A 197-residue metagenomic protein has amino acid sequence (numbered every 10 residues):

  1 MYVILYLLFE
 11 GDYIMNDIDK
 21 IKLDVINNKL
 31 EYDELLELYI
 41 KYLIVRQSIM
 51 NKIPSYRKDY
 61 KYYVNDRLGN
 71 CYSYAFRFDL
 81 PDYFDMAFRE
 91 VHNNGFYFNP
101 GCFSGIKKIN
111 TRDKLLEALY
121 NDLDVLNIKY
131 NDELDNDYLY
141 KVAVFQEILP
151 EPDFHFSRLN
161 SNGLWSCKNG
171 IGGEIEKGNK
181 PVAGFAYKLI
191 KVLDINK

Functional and structural regions predicted by a protein language model:
M1-I14: Short, Lys/Arg-enriched N-terminal segments with co-localized hydrophobic residues within the first ~10-30 amino acids
I4-L5, L36-I44: Extended low-polarity, hydrophobic cluster-rich segments
N16-I26: Eukaryotic low-complexity, mixed-charge intrinsically disordered interaction/regulatory segments enriched in acidic
I26-L35: Charged, low-complexity interaction regions
I40-V125: Cysteine-nucleophile protease catalytic domains, especially the papain-like/related folds used in DUB/UBL proteases
F103-G172: ...with weaker cross-activation on analogous glycine-rich loops/strands in unrelated enzymes
S161-K197: Active-site or metal-binding loop neighborhoods of secreted/extracellular toxin and effector enzymes
